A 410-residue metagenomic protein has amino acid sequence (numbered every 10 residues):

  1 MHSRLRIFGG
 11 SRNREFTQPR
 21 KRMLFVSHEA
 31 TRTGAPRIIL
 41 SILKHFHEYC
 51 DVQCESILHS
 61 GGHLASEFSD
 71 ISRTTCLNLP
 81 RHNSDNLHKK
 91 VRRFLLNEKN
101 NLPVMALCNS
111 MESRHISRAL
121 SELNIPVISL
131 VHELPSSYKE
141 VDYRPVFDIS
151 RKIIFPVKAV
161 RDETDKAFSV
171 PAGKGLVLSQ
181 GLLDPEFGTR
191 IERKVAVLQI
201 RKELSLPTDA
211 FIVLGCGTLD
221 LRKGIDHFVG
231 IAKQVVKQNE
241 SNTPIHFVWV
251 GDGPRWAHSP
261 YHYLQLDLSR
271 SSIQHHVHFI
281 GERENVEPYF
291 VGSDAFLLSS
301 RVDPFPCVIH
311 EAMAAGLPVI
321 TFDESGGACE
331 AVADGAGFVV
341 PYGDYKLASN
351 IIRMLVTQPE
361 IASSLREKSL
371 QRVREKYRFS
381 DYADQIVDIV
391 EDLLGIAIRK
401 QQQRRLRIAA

Functional and structural regions predicted by a protein language model:
R6-S11, G188-L206, Y263-L266: A short helix/loop element that forms part of the nucleotide-sugar donor recognition site in Leloir-type
R22-V26, P207-K223, V229-A232, V248: Conserved donor-binding/catalytic core segment of Leloir-type glycosyltransferases
I57, P318-F322: Short hydrophobic beta-strand element within catalytic cores of glycosyltransferases and related nucleotide-activated
H63-S69, H246-Q274: Short, structured helix-loop element that forms part of the nucleotide-activated donor/catalytic region
R151-V177, L182-F187: A short, active-site helix/loop in glycosyltransferases that binds the activated sugar's phosphate group
K202, M354, I361-K376, Q385: A short, well-ordered alpha-helix in the C-terminal region of glycosyltransferases
E282, R301: Aromatic "clamp/platform" in nucleotide-sugar-dependent glycosyltransferases that forms part of the donor/acceptor
D323, D334, F338-Y345, M354-P359: Conserved acidic donor-binding segment of nucleotide-sugar-dependent glycosyltransferases
